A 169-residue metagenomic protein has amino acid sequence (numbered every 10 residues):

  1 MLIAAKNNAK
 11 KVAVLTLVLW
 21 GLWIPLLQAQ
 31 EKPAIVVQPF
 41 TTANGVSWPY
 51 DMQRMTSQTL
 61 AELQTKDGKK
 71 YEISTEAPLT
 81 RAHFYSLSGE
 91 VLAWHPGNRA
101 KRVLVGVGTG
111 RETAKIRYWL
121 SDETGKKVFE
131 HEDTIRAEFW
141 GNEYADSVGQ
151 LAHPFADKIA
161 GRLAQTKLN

Functional and structural regions predicted by a protein language model:
M1-I3, T56-S57: General N-terminal leader/first-domain-start detector
L2-V14: Bacterial N-terminal signal peptides that target proteins for export
V12-I24: Bacterial N-terminal signal peptides
W23-K69, L79, H131-T134, A160-N169: A structural "domain/chain start" motif
I35-V37, L87, Y118-L120, F155 (+1 more regions): Hydrophobic beta-strand residues in large extracellular and virion-surface proteins
Y71-I73: Short beta-strand elements
T75-K127, E138-F139: Surface-exposed short loop/turn segments
G108-E112, S121-L168: Short secondary-structure boundary motifs at beta->alpha junctions and helix caps
